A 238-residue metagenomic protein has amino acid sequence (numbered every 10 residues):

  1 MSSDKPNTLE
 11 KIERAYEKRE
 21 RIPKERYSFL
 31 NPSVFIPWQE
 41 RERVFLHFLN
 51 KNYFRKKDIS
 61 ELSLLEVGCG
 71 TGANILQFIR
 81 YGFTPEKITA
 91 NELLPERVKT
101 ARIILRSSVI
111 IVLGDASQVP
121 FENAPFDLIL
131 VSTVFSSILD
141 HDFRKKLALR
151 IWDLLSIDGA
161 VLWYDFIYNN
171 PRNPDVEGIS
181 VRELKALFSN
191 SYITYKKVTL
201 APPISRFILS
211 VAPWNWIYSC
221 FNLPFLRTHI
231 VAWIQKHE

Functional and structural regions predicted by a protein language model:
M1-S28: N-terminal, positively charged/glycine-rich alpha-helical extensions of SAM-dependent methyltransferases
Q39-S60, Q77: Conserved alpha-helix/loop element of class I SAM-dependent methyltransferases that forms part of the SAM/SAH-binding
L65, T71-Q118: Class I SAM-dependent methyltransferase SAM/SAH-binding core
S117-I129: A short acidic, Gly/Pro-enriched loop at the edge of an enzyme's catalytic core that lines a small-molecule cofactor
L128-D142: A short SAM/SAH-binding and catalytic strip from SAM-dependent methyltransferases
K145-I157: A short glycine-rich, Lys/Arg-flanked "PGG" loop and its adjoining helix->strand segment in the class I
D158-D165: Conserved beta-strand signature within the Rossmann-like core of class I S-adenosyl-L-methionine
R182, K196-E238: A C-terminal cap/extension of S-adenosyl-L-methionine-dependent methyltransferases that defines the acceptor-substrate
